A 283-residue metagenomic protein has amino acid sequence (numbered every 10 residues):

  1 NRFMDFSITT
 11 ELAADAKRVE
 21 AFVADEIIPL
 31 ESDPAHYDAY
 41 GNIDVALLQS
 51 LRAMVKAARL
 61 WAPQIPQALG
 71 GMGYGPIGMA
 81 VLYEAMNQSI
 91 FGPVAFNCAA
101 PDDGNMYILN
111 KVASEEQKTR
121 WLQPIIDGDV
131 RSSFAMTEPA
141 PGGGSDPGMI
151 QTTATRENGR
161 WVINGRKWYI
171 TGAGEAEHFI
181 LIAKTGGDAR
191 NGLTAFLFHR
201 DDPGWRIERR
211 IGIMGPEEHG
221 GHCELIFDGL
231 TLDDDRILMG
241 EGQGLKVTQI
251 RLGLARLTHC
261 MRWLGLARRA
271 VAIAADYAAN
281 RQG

Functional and structural regions predicted by a protein language model:
R2-A99, K111, E116-R120, P124: Amphipathic, small/basic residue-rich leader segments at the start of a protein or domain
F6-T10, A14-D15, T185, R206-G283: Glycine-rich beta->alpha junctions and the first turn(s) of the following alpha-helix
G73-A85, D146-M149, I226, T231-L232: Structural signature of FAD isoalloxazine-binding scaffolds in flavoprotein oxidoreductases
Y74-P76, S145-G148, G172-E177, R190-G192 (+1 more regions): Short glycine/proline-enriched turns and hinge-like loops at secondary-structure junctions
D102, P141, W168-A173, P216 (+1 more regions): Glycine-rich phosphate/pyrophosphate-binding beta-alpha loops
G128-E138: A short, Trp-centered hydrophobic/proline-enriched beta-strand micro-motif
T152-T155: A structural signal for short hydrophobic beta-strand segments in well-ordered beta-sheet cores
N164-E208: A short core secondary-structure module
